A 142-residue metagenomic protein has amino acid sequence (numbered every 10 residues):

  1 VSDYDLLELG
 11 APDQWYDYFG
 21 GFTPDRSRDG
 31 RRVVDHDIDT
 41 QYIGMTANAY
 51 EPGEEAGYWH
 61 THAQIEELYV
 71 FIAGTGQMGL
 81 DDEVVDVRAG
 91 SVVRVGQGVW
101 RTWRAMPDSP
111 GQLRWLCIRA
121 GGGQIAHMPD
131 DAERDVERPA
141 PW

Functional and structural regions predicted by a protein language model:
V1-I43, P129-W142: A short, N-terminal "cap"/entry segment at the start of jelly-roll beta-barrel domains of the cupin/DSBH fold
S27-V33, T46-A63, Q97: Conserved short histidine dyad/triad with adjacent acidic residue
D39-Q41, G79-E83: Short strand-coil-strand connectors
I43, E66, L113: Change "...and in nucleic-acid phosphodiester-cleaving endonucleases..." to "...and in nucleic-acid processing enzymes
A47-E51, T61-G79, A120: Short, conserved beta-strand element in jelly-roll/cupin
A56, E66, A73-T75, G98-W100 (+1 more regions): A generic structural motif
D82-Q97: Short acidic-glycine-tyrosine-enriched beta hairpin
T102-W142: Double-stranded beta-helix
